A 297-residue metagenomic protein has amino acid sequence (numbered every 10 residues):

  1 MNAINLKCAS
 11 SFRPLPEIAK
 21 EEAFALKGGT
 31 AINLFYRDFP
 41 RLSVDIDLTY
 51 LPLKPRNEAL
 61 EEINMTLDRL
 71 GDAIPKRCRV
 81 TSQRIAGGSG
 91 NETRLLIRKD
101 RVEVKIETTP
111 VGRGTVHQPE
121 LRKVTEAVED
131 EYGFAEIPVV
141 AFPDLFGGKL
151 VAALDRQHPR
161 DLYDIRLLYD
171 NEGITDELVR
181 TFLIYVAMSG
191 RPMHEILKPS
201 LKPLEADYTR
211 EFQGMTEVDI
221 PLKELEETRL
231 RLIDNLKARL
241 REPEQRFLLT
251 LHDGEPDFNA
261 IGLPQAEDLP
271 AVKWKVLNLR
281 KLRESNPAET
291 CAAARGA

Functional and structural regions predicted by a protein language model:
M1-A297: Compositionally biased terminal segments of proteins
